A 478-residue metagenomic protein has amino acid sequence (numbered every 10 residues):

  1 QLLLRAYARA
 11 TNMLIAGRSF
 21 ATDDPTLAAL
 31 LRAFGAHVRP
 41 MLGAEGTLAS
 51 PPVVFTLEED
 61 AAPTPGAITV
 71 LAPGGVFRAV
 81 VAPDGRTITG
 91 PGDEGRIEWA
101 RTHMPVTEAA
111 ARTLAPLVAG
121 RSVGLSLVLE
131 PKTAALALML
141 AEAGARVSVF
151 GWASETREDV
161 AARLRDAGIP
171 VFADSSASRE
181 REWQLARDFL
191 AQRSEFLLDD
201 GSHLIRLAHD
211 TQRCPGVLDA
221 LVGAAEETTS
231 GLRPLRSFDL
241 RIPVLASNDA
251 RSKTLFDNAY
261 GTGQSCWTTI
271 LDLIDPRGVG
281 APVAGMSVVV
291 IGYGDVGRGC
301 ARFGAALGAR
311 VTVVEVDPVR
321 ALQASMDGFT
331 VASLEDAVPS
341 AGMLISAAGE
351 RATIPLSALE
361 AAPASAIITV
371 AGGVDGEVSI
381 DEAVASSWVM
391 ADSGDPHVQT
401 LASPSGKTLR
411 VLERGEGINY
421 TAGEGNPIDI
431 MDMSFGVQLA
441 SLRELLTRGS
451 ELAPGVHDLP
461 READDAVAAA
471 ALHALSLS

Functional and structural regions predicted by a protein language model:
Q1, Q192-D199, L204-T262: Phosphate/diphosphate ligand-binding glycine-rich loop within oxidoreductases
Q1-G17, F34, T69-A109, L117-E130 (+3 more regions): Adenosine-phosphate binding glycine-rich loop
F20-T47, V147-V160, L245, Y260 (+2 more regions): NAD(P)-binding Rossmann-fold cofactor-contacting core
T26-L27, K132, V296: Hydrophobic/small residue at the entry helix of a nucleotide-binding pocket
H37-P52, E59-A62, G328-A341: Short acidic low-complexity segments
T47-S50, L190-A191, V283, A337-A341 (+1 more regions): A short, aliphatic-rich alpha-helical micro-motif
V53-I88, F196-G201, C214-S230, E350 (+2 more regions): ADP-ribose/adenylate-binding Rossmann-like module
L129-R146: Histidine-anchored nucleotide/phosphate-binding helix
